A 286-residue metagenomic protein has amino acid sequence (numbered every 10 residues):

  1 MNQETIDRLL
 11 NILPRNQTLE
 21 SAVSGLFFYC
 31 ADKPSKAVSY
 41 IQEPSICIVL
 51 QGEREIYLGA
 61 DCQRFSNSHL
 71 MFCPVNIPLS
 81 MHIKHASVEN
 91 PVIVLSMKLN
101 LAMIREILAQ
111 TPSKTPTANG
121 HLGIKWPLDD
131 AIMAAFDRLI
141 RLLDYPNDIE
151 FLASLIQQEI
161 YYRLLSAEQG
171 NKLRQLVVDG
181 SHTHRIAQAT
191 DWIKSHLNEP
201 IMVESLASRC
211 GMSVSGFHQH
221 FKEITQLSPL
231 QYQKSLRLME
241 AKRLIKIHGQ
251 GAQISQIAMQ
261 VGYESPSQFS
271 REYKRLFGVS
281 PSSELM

Functional and structural regions predicted by a protein language model:
M1-A22, S35-K36, A118-G120, L142: A short, N-terminal "cap"/entry segment at the start of jelly-roll beta-barrel domains of the cupin/DSBH fold
Q17-T115: N-terminal regulatory/effector-sensing and dimerization cores that precede helix-turn-helix DNA-binding domains
A37, N119-P127, V177, E204 (+1 more regions): A ubiquitous short alpha-helical element
E55, P200, G251-A252: Residue at a beta-strand N-cap/secondary-structure junction
I104-E159, R163, A189-D191: Amphipathic alpha-helical segments enriched in hydrophobic/aromatic residues interleaved with Lys/Arg
E159, R163-G170, L176-V178, K194-H196 (+2 more regions): Basic/polar phosphate-binding segments, predominantly the helix-turn-helix DNA-binding elements of transcriptional
H182-T190, K234-L238, K242: Short, leucine-enriched amphipathic alpha-helices that occur as contiguous helical runs
I193-H196, I245-H248: Short helix-to-turn junction characteristic of helix-turn-helix DNA-binding domains, especially the helix
